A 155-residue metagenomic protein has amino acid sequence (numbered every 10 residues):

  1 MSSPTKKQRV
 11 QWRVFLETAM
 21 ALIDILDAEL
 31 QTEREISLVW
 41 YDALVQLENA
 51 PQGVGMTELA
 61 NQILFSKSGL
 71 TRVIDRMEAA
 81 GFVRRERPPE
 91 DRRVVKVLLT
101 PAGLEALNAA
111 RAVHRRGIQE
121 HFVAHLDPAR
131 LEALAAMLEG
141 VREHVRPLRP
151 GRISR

Functional and structural regions predicted by a protein language model:
M1-K6, P128-R155: C-terminal regulatory/oligomerization modules of transcriptional regulators
M1-R34, R155: N-terminal leader segment of winged-helix/HTH proteins
Q11, V39-W40, A102, R130: N-terminal positioning helix adjacent to the helix-turn-helix/winged-helix DNA-binding module
R13, Y41-Q46, T71-V73: Base-recognition residues in the alpha-helical recognition helix of bacterial helix-turn-helix
D24-S66, I153: N-terminal helix-turn-helix DNA-binding core of bacterial DNA-binding proteins
E33, Q62, A79-F82, A124 (+1 more regions): Residue cluster at the C-terminal edge of the helix-turn-helix DNA-binding motif
M56-T57, S68, D75, V95: Residues within helix-turn-helix
D75-A133: Charged, amphipathic alpha-helical coiled-coil/dimerization segments
